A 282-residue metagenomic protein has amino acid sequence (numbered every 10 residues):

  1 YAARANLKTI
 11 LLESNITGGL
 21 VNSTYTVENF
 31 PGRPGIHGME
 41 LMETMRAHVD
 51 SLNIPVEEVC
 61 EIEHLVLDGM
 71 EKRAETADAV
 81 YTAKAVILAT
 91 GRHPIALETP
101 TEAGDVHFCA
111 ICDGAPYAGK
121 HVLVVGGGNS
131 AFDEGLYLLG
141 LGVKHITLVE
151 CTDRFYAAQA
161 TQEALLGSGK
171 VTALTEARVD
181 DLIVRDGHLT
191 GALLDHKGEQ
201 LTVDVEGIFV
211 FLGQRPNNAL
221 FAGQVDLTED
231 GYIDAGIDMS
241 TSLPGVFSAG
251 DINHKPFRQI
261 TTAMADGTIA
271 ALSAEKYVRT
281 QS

Functional and structural regions predicted by a protein language model:
Y1-L52, F132-Q159: Beta1-alpha1 glycine-rich phosphate/pyrophosphate-binding loop at the start of Rossmann-like nucleotide-binding domains
V49-T76, V80-A83, L139-I237, K276-S282: A Rossmann-like FAD-binding core segment of flavoenzymes
A77-E102: Glycine/serine-rich phosphate-binding loop and adjoining beta1-alpha1 elements at the start of nucleotide-handling
H93, E102-P116, V210-F257, D266 (+1 more regions): FAD-site-proximal beta/loop scaffold in flavoenzymes
A96-L97, D133-E134, Y156, N218-A219 (+1 more regions): Glycine/Thr-rich phosphate-binding loops of Rossmann-like dinucleotide-binding domains
G126-G128: Glycine-rich Rossmann-fold phosphate-binding loop(s) that bind the pyrophosphate of adenine dinucleotide cofactors
T262-V278: An active-site-proximal "capping" alpha-helix that borders the catalytic cofactor pocket
